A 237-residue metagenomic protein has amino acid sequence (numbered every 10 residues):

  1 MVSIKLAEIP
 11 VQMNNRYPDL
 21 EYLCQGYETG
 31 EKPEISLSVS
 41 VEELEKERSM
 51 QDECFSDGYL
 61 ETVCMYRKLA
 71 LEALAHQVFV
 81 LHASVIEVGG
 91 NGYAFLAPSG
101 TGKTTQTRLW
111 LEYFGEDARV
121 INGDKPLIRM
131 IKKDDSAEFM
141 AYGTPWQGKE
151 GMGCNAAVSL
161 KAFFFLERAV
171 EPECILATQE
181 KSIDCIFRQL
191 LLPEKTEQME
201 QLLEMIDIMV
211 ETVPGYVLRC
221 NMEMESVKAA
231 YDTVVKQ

Functional and structural regions predicted by a protein language model:
M1-S99, L109-A118, L127-Q237: A noncatalytic interaction/capping subdomain that flanks phosphate/NTP-handling catalytic cores
K103: Conserved lysine of the Walker
Q106: Hydrophobic positions on the alpha1 helix immediately C-terminal to the Walker A/P-loop
